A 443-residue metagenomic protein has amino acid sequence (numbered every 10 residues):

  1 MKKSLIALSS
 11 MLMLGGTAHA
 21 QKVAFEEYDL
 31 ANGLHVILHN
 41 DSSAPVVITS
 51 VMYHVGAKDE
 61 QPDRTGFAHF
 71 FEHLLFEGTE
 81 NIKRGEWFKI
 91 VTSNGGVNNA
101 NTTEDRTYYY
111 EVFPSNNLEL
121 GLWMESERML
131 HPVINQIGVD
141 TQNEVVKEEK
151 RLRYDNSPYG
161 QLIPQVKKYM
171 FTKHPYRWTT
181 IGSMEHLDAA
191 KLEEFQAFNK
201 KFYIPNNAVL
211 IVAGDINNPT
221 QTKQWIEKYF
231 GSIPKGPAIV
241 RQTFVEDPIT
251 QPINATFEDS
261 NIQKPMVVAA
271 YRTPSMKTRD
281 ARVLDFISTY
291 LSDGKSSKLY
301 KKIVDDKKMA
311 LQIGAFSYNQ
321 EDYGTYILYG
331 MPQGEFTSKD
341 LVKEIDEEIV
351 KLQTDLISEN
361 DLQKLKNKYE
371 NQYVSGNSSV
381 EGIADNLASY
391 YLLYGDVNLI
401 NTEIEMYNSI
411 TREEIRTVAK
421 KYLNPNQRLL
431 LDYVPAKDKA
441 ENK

Functional and structural regions predicted by a protein language model:
S4-L14: Sec-dependent N-terminal signal peptides
G16-A20: Sec/Tat signal peptide C-region and signal peptidase I cleavage site
Q21-M52: Mature N-terminal segment immediately following signal peptide/propeptide cleavage in secreted/periplasmic
D29, F88-A238, S275, D306-K443: Charge-rich, well-structured scaffold segments of protease-associated domains
V36-H39, P45-I48, A57-Q61, K277-T278 (+1 more regions): Short, solvent-exposed loop/turn elements at domain surfaces
S50-V112, W178-I181, G294-M309: M16/MPP (pitrilysin/insulinase) zinc-metallopeptidase core fold and M16-derived inactive scaffolds
R151, K168, A238-S296: His/Glu-based metal-binding/catalytic segments typifying zinc-dependent metallopeptidases
